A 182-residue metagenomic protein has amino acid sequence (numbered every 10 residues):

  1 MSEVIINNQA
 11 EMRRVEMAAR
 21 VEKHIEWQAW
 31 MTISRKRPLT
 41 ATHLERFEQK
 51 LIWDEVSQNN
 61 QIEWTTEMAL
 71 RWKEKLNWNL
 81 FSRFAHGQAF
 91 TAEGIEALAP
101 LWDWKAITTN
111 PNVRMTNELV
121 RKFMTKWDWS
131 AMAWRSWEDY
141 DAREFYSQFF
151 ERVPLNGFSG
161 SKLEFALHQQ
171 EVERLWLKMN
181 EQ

Functional and structural regions predicted by a protein language model:
S2-Q182: Alpha-helical scaffold segments
